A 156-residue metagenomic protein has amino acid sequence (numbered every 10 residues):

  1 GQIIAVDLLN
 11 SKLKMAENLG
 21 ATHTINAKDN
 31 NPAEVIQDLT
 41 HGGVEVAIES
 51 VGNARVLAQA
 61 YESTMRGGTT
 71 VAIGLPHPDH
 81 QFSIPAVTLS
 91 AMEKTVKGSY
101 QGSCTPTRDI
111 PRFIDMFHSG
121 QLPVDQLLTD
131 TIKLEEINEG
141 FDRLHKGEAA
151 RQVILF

Functional and structural regions predicted by a protein language model:
G1-Q59: Adenosine-nucleotide cofactor-binding segment
A5-V6, I25, E45-E49, I73-L75 (+2 more regions): Glycine- and other small-residue-rich loops at beta-strand/loop junctions that grip anionic moieties
N10, A58-E62, T107-F156: C-terminal hydrophobic helical "lid"/dimerization subdomain of Rossmann-like NAD(P)H-dependent oxidoreductases
G20-I25, G42, T88-A91, I114-F117 (+1 more regions): Short, hinge-like loop/turn segments at secondary-structure boundaries
P32, N53-V56, F82, K133-I137: Amphipathic coiled-coil/heptad-repeat helices and related helical stalk/stem segments that mediate oligomerization
H41, G52, M65-R66, H145 (+1 more regions): Short conserved AdoMet
A54-Q121, F156: Glycine-rich phosphate-binding loop and adjacent beta-alpha segment of Rossmann(oid) nucleotide-cofactor-binding
